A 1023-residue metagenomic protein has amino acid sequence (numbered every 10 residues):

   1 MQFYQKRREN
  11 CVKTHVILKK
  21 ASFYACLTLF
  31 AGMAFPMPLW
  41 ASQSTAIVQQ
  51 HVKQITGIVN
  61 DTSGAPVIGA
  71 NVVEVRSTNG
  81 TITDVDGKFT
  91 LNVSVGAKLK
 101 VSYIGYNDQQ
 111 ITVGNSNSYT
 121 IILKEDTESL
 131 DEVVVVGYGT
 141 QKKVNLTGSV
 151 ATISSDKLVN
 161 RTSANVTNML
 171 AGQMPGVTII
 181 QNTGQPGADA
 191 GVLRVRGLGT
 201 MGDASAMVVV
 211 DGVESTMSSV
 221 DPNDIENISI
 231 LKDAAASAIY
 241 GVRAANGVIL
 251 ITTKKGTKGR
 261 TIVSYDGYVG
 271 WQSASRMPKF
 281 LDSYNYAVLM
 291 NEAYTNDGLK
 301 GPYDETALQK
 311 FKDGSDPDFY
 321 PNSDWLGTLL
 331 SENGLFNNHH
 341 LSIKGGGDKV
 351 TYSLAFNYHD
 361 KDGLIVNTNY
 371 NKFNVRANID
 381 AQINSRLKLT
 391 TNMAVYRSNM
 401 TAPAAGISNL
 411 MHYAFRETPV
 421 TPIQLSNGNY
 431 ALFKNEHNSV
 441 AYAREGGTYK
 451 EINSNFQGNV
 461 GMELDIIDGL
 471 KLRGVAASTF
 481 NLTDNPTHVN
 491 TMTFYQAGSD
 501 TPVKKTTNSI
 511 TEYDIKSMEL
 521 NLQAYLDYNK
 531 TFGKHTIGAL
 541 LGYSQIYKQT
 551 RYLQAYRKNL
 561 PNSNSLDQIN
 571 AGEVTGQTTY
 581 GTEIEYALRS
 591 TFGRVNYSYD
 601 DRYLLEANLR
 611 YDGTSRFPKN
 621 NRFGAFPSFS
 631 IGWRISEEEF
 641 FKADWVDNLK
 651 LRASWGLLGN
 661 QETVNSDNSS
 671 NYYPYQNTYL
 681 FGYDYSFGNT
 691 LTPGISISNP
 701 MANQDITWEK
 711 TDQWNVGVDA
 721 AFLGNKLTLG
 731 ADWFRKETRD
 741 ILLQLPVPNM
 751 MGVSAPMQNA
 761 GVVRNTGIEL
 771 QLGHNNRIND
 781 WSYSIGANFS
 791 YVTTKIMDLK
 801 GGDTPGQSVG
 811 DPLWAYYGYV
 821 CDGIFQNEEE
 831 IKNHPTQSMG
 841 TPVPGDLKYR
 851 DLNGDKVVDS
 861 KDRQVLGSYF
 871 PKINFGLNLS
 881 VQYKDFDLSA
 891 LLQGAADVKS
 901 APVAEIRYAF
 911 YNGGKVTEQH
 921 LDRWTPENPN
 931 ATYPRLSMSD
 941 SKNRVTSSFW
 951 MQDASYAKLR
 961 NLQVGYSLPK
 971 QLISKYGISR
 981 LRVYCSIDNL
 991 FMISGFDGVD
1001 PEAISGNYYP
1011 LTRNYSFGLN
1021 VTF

Functional and structural regions predicted by a protein language model:
M1-Q54, S94, N107: Cleavable N-terminal targeting peptides that direct proteins into the secretory/outer-membrane pathway or into
A41-R76, K98-N107, G114-V159, T167 (+3 more regions): Short, acidic, small-residue-rich periplasmic hinge/interaction motif at the N-terminus of Gram-negative outer-membrane
I58-T62, S149-G172, Q181-G184, L193-G199 (+5 more regions): Short, polar/charged loop or turn motifs at beta-strand boundaries
T78-K88: Short, acidic Ser/Thr/Gly-rich low-complexity loop/linker segments typical of extracellular and cell-surface proteins
F89-N92, N168, D211-A238: Short acidic/polar hinge/loop motifs at secondary-structure boundaries that mediate gating or recognition
T152, R161-V166, Q173-R194, T200-A206 (+8 more regions): Residues embedded in well-ordered regular secondary structure
L158-R161, L198, S205, N337 (+8 more regions): Extracellular/periplasmic, surface-exposed regions of secreted and cell-surface proteins
S264-D318, Q758, R777-Y869: Conserved small-residue
